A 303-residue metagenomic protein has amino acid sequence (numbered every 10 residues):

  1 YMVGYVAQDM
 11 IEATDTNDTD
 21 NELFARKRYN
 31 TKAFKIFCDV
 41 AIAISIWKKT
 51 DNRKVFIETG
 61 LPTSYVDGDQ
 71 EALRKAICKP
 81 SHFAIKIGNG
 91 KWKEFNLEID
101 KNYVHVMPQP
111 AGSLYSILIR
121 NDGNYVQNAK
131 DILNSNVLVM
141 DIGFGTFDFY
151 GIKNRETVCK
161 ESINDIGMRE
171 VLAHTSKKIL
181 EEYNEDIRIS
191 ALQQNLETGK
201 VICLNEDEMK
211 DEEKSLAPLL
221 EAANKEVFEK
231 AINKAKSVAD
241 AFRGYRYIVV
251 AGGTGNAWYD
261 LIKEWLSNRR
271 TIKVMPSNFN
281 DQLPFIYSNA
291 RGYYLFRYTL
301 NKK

Functional and structural regions predicted by a protein language model:
Y1-V137, T157-V158, L216-L220, K225-V249 (+1 more regions): Nucleotide/phosphate-binding catalytic cleft detector across ATP-hydrolyzing and phosphate-transferring enzymes
K48, F144-F147, L204-E208: Short hydrophobic/aromatic-rich motifs at helix boundaries and adjacent loops
P110, L114, F144, D148-R188 (+1 more regions): Glycine-rich phosphate-binding loop plus the immediately following alpha-helix
V139-D141: Short hydrophobic beta-strand that contains or immediately precedes a catalytic carboxylate
G145, T254-G255: Gly/Ser/Thr-rich beta-alpha loop segments that engage phosphate groups in nucleotides
H174, Q193-L196, K234-A235, I262: Generic hydrophobic, helix-prone segments enriched in Leu/Val/Ile
E181-E221: A mobile "lid/hinge" subdomain adjacent to the ATP/sugar-phosphate binding pocket shared across diverse ATP-dependent
